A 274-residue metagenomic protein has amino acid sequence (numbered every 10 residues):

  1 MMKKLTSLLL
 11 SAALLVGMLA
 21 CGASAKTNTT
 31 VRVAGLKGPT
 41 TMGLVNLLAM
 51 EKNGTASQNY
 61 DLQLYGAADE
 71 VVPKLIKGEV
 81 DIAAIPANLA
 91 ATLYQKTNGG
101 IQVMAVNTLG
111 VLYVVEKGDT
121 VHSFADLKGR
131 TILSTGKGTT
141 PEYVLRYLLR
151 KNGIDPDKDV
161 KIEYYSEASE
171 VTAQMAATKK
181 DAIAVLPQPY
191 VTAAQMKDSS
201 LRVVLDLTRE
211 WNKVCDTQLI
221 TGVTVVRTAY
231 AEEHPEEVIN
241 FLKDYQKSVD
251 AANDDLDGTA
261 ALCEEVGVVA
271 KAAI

Functional and structural regions predicted by a protein language model:
M1-T30: Short, low-complexity disordered leader/linker segments with a strong preference for bacterial N-terminal type II
A12, L112, G222: Residue-level detector of short, conserved catalytic/binding motifs and their immediate flanks
K26-Y165, A182-Q188, V204-L205: Short, glycine-/small- and polar/acidic-enriched structural segments that line small-molecule recognition paths
N28-T29, P39-T40, Q195-M196, D257-I274: An extracytoplasmic/periplasmic, membrane-proximal ligand-sensing/linker region
L47-M50, K74, G78, T92-K96 (+8 more regions): Structured segments of extracytoplasmic/periplasmic soluble domains in secreted or envelope-associated proteins
E70, D126, E170, G258 (+1 more regions): An acidic, carboxylate-rich microenvironment
N88-L89, E170-C263: Pocket-lining segment of extracytoplasmic ligand-binding domains
